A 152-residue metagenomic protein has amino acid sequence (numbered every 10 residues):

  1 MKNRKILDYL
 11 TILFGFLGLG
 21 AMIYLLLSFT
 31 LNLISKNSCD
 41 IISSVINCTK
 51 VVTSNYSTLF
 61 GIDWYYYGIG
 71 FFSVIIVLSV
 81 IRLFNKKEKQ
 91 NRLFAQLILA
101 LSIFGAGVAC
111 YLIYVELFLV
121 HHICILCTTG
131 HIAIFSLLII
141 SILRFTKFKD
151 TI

Functional and structural regions predicted by a protein language model:
M1-I152: Membrane-interfacial helix-loop segments of redox and metal-homeostasis proteins, especially TM-loop-TM junctions
